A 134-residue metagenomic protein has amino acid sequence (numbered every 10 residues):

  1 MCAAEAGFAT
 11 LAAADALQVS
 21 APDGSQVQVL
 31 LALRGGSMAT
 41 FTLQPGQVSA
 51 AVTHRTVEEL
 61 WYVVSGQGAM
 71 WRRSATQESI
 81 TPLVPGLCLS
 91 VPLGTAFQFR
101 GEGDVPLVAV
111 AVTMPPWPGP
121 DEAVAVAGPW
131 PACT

Functional and structural regions predicted by a protein language model:
M1-T40, A50-A51, D121-T134: A short, N-terminal "cap"/entry segment at the start of jelly-roll beta-barrel domains of the cupin/DSBH fold
Q26-S37, G46-Y62, T76-Q77, P85: A short beta-loop-beta micro-motif enriched in histidine and acidic residues
T40, A50, M70-R72, A109: Short hydrophobic/aromatic-rich beta-strand segments that constitute the beta-sheet cores of beta-sandwich/beta-barrel
T42-Q44, R55-M70, V112: Short, conserved beta-strand element in jelly-roll/cupin
V48-A50, A69, L87-L89, L93-F99: Histidine-centered metal-chelating micro-motifs
A69, Q77, P118: Flexible, glycine-rich phosphate/dinucleotide-binding loops and adjacent beta-alpha linkers at cofactor/substrate
A75-L93: Short acidic-glycine-tyrosine-enriched beta hairpin
P85, L93-P120: Ligand-binding loop in jelly-roll beta-barrel domains
